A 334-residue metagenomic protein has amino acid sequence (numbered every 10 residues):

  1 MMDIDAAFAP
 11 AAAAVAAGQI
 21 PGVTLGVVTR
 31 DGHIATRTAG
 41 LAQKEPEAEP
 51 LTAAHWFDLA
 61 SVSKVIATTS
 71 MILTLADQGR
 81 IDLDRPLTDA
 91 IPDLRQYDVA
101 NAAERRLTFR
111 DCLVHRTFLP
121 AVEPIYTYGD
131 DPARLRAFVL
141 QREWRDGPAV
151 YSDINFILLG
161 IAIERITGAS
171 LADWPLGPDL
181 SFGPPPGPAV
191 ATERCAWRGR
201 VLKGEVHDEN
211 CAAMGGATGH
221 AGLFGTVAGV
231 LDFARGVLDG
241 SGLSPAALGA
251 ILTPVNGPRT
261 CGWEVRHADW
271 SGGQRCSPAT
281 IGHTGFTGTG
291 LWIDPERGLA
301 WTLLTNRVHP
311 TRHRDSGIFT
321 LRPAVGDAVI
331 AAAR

Functional and structural regions predicted by a protein language model:
M2-L59, R80, R312: Short, conserved catalytic-motif segment at the N-terminal edge
F8-A12, L25, D31, D58-D84 (+3 more regions): Active-site SXXK
A12-A14, W56, D98-A100, C276-I281 (+1 more regions): Short, P/G- and charge-enriched loop/turn segments at secondary-structure junctions
T36, Q43, P86, D98-A279: Short, surface-exposed loop or secondary-structure junction motifs that flank catalytic or metal-binding residues
F57-A60, A149-Y151: Catalytic tyrosine of NAD(P)H-dependent dehydrogenase/reductases that use a Tyr as the general acid/base
L87-R95: Acidic helix-start/capping segments at beta-turn-to-alpha-helix junctions
D239, A246-N256, A268-W270, T311-R334: Short, gly/Ser/Thr-rich active-site loops of penicillin-recognizing serine hydrolases
T287-A300: Short, surface-exposed beta-strand/loop micro-motifs that present aromatic residues
